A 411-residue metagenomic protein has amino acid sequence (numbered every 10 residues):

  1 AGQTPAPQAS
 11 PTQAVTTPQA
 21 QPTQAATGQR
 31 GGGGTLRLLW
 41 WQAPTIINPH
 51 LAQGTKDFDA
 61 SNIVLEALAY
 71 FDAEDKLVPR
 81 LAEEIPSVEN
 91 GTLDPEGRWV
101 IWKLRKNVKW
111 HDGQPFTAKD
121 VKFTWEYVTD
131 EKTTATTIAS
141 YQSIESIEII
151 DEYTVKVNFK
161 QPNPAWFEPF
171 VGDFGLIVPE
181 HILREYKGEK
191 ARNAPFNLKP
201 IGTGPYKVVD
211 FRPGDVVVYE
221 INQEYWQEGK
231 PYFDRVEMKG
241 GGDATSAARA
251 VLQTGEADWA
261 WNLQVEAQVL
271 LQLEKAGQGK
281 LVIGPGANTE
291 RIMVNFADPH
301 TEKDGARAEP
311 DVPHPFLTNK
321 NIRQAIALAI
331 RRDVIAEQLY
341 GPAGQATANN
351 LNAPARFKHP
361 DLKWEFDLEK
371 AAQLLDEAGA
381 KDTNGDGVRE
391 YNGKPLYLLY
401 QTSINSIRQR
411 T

Functional and structural regions predicted by a protein language model:
A1-Q29, F71-A73, I85, N90-G91 (+5 more regions): Extracytoplasmic/periplasmic ligand-capture domains
R37, V78, I101, T154-K156 (+1 more regions): General beta-strand recognition
R37-W41, Y400-T402: Short beta-strand segments
L39-D94, E126, I201-T203: N-terminal lobe/hinge region of extracytoplasmic solute-binding protein
A43-P44, N107-K109, P162-N163: Acidic glycine-/aspartate-rich tracts in secreted/extracellular proteins
T137-Y186, D210-R212: Surface-exposed binding/hinge segments that line and control ligand-binding clefts or catalytic entry sites
E180, K187, P342-L362: Mature extracytoplasmic/periplasmic domains
